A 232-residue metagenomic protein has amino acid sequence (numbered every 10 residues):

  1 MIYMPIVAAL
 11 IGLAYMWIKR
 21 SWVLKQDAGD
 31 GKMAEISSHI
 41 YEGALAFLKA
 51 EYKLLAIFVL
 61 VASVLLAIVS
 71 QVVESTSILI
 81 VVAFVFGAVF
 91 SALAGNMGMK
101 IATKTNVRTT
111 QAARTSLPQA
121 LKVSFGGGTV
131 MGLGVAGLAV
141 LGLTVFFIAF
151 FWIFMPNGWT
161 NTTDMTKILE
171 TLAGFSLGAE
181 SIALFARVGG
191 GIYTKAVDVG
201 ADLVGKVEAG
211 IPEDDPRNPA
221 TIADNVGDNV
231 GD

Functional and structural regions predicted by a protein language model:
M1-G231: Hydrophobic, small-residue-rich transmembrane alpha-helices and their short perimembrane loops in multi-pass membrane
